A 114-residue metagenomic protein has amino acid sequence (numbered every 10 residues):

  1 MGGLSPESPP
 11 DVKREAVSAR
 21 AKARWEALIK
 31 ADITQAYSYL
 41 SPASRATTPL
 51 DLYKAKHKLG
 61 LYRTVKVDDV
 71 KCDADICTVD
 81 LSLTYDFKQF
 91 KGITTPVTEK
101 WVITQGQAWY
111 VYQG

Functional and structural regions predicted by a protein language model:
M1-K30, S38: Short, low-complexity N-terminal intrinsically disordered segments enriched in polar/charged residues
A16-A19, A23, Q35, T48 (+2 more regions): Extracytoplasmic/secreted proteins, especially bacterial periplasmic and envelope-associated proteins
I29, I33-D51: Short, solvent-exposed secondary-structure junction/capping segments
A36-S38, V65, V111-Y112: Short, hydrophobic secondary-structure boundary micro-motifs
A55-K100: Surface-exposed, charged secondary-structure patches
G92-G114: Short beta-strand edge/turn micro-motifs at domain boundaries
